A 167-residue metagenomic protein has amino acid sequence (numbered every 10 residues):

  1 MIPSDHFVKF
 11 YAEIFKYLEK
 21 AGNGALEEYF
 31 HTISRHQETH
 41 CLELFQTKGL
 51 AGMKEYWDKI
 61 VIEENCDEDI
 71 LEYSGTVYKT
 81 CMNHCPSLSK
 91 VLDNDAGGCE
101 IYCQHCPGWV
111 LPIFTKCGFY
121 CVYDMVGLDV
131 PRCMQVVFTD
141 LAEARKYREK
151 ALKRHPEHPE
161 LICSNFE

Functional and structural regions predicted by a protein language model:
M1-Q104, T115, Y120-M134, F138-E167: N-terminal accessory segment detector
H105-C106, V110: ATP phosphate-binding glycine-rich loop and adjacent ATP-lid/helix-beta elements within ATP-binding kinase/ATPase
